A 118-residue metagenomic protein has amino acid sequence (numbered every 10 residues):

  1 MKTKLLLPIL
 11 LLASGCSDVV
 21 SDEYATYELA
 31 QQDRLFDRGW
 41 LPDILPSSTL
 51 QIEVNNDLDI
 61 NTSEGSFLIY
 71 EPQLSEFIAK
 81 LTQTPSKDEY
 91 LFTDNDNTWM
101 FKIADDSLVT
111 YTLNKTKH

Functional and structural regions predicted by a protein language model:
M1-S14: Sec-dependent bacterial lipoprotein signal peptides
L11, S47, E76-K80: Charged/polar, solvent-exposed surface patches and flexible loops
L11, V19-D22, L35, P85 (+2 more regions): Alpha-helical structural elements
C16-I69: N-terminal export/targeting and maturation segments
E71-H118: Extracytoplasmic electrostatic interaction patches
